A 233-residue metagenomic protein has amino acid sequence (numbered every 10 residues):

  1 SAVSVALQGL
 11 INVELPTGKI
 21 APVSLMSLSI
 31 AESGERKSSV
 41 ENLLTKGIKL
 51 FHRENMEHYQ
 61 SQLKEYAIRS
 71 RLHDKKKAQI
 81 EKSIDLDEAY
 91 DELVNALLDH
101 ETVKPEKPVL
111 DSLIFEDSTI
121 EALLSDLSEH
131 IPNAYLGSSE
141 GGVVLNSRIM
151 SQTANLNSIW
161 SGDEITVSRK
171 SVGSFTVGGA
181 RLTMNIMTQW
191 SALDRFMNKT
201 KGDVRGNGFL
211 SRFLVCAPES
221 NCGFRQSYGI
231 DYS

Functional and structural regions predicted by a protein language model:
S1-S233: Phosphate-handling catalytic cores of nucleic-acid transaction enzymes
